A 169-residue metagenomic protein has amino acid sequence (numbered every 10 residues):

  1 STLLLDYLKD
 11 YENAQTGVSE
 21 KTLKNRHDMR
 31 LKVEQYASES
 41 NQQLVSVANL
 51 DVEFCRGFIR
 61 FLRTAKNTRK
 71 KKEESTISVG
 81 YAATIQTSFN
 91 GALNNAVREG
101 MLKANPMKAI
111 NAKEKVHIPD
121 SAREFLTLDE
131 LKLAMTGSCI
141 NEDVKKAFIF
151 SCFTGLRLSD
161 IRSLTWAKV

Functional and structural regions predicted by a protein language model:
S1-T2, I118: Intrinsic-disorder/low-complexity linker and hinge segments
T2-R30: Short, aromatic/basic-rich helix-turn unit that serves as a nucleic-acid recognition element
L3-L4, S46-A48, T165: Short, structural beta-strand-to-alpha-helix junction motif
Y11-V18, S40-Q43, L62-A65, G137: Alpha-helix C-capping/helix-to-loop hinge sites
K21, M29-E39, Q43-V45, L50-E53 (+2 more regions): N-terminal DNA-binding recognition helix of tyrosine site-specific recombinases/integrases
S75-V79, A83-T87, R98, L102-R162: Basic, Lys/Arg- and aromatic-enriched nucleic-acid-binding interface segment
S163-V169: A short, basic/aromatic helix-end/turn motif that makes direct DNA contacts
